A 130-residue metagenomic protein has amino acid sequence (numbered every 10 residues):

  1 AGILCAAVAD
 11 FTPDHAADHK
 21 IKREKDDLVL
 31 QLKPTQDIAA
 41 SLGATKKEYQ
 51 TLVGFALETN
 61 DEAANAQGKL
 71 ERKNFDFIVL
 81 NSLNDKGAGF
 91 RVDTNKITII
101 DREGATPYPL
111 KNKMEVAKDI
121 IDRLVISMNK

Functional and structural regions predicted by a protein language model:
A1-K86: Glycine-rich phosphate/dinucleotide-binding loop and adjoining beta-alpha-beta core of small-molecule
S82, G87-K130: Small-residue (G/A/S/T)-rich helix-start motifs and N-terminal tracts that mark the onset
